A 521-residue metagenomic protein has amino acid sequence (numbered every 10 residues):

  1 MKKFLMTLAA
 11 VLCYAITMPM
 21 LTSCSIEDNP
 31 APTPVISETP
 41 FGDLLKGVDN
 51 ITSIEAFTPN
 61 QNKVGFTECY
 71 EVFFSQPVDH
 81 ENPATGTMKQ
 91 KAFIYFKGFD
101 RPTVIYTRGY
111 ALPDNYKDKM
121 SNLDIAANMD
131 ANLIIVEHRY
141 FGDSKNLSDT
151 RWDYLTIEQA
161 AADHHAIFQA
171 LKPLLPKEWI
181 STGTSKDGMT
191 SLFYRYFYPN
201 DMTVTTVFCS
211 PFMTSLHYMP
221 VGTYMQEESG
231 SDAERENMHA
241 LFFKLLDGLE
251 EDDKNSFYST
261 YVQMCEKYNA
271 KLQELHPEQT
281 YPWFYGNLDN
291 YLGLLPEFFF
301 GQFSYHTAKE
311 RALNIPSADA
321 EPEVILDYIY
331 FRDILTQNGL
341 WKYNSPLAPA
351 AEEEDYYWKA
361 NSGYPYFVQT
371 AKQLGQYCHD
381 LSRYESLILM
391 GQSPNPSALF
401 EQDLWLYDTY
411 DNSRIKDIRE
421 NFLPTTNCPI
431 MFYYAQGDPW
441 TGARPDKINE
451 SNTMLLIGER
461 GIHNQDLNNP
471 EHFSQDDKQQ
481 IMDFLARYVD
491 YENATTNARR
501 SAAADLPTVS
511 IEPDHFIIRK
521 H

Functional and structural regions predicted by a protein language model:
P19-S23: C-terminal motif of bacterial Sec signal peptides marking the signal peptidase cleavage site
I26-A131, S474-H521: Catalytic-loop region of hydrolases
F73, H80-Q159, Y343, L406-P429 (+2 more regions): N-terminal cap/lid subdomain of alpha/beta-hydrolase-fold enzymes
D153-L174: Alpha/beta-hydrolase active-site loop
L175-S185: Alpha/beta-hydrolase fold nucleophile elbow
G183-F193: Glycine-rich nucleophile elbow surrounding the catalytic serine of serine-hydrolase chemistry
D201-G293, E297: A catalytic-pocket lid/entrance helix-loop region that shapes and gates access to the active site across common
K267-D411: Alpha/beta-hydrolase fold active-site neighborhood
